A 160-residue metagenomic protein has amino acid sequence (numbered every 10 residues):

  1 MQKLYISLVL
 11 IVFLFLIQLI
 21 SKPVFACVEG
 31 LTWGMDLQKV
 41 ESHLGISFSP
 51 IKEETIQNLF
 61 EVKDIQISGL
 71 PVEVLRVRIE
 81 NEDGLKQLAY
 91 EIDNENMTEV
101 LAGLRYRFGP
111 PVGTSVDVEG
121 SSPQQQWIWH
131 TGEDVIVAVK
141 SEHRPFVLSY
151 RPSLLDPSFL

Functional and structural regions predicted by a protein language model:
M1-V9: Bacterial N-terminal signal peptides that target proteins for export
V9-L10, D36: Short N-terminal leader segment in a subset of presequences, especially plant chloroplast and some mitochondrial
L10-F13, V139: Intrinsic disorder/low-complexity segments
L14-P23: C-terminal segment of classical bacterial N-terminal signal peptides
P23-E54, N58-V62, E82, Q87-L160: Non-cytosolic coordination micro-motifs
V62-E82: Short, compositionally biased low-complexity segments enriched in polar/charged residues
